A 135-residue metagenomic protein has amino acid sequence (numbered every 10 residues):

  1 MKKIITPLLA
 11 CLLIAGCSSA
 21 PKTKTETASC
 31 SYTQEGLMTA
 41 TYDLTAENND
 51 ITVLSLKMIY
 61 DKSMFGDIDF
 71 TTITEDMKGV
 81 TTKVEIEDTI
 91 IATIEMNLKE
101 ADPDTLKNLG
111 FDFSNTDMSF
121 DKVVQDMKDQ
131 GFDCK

Functional and structural regions predicted by a protein language model:
M1-I4, L8: Positively charged n-region of N-terminal signal peptides that target proteins for export
L8-L9, S19-K22: Hydrophobic membrane-targeting and insertion signals
I14-G16: C-terminal motif of bacterial Sec signal peptides marking the signal peptidase cleavage site
P21-K135: Subset-of-secretome marker
